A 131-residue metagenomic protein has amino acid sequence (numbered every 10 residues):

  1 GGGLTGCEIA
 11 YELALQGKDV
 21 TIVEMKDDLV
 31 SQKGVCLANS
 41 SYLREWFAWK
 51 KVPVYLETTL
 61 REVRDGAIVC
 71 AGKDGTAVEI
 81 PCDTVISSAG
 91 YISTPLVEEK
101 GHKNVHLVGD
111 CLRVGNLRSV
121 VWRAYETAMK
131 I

Functional and structural regions predicted by a protein language model:
G1-L4: Glycine-rich Rossmann-fold phosphate-binding loop(s) that bind the pyrophosphate of adenine dinucleotide cofactors
G6-L13, D28-N39, V105-I131: A conserved FAD-binding loop/helix module that cradles the flavin
L15-V97: A Rossmann-like FAD-binding core segment of flavoenzymes
C82, Y91, E98-E99, R118 (+1 more regions): Ferredoxin-type iron-sulfur electron-transfer modules and their immediate structural context
Y91-H106, R113-G115: FAD-binding beta-loop-beta segment adjacent to the flavin cofactor pocket
